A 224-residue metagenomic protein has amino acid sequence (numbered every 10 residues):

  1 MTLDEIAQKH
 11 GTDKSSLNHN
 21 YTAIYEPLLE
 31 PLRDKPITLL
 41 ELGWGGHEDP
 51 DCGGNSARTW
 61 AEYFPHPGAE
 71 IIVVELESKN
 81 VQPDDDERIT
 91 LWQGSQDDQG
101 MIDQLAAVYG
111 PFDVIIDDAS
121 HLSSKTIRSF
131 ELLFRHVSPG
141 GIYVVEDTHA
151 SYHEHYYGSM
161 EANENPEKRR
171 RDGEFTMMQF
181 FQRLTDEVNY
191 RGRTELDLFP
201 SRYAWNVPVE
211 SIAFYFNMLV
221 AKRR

Functional and structural regions predicted by a protein language model:
M1-I116, S120-V145, H149-R224: A short alpha-helical cap/connector motif
